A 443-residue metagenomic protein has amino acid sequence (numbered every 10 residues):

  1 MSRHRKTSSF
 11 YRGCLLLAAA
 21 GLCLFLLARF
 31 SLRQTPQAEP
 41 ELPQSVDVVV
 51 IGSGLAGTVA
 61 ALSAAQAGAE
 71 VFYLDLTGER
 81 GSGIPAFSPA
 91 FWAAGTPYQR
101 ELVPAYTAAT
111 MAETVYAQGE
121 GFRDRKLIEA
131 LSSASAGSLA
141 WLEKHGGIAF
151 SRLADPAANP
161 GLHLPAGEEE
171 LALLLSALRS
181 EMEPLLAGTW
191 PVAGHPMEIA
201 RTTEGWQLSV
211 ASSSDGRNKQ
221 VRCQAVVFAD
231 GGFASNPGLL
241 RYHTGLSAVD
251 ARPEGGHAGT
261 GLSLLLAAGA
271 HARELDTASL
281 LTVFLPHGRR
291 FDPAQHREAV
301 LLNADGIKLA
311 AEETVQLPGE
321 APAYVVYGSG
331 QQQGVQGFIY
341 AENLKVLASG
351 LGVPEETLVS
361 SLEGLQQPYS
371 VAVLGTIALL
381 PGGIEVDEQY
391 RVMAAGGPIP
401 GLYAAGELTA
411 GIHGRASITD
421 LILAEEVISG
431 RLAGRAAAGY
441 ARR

Functional and structural regions predicted by a protein language model:
S2-V48, Q66, I412, R442: Extreme N-terminal leader/targeting segments of oxidoreductases
Q44-V46, D215-A225, P398: Core beta-strand elements of the Rossmann-like FAD/NAD(P) dinucleotide-binding domain in flavoenzyme oxidoreductases
V48-Y73, A438: N-terminal Rossmann-like FAD-binding beta1-loop-alpha1 element of flavoenzymes
L76-W190, V300-E313, Q331: Conserved N-terminal/central alpha/beta ligand/cofactor-binding core
V192-G205: A conserved short coil-to-beta-strand element within the FAD-binding core of flavoproteins
E198, T357-A416: A glycine-rich dinucleotide-binding beta-alpha-beta segment and adjacent secondary-structure elements that constitute
Q220-V283, L423, S429-L432: Glycine-rich loop(s) and the adjacent beta-strand/alpha-helix scaffold that form part
L262-V359: An anion/pyrophosphate-binding glycine-rich loop and adjacent beta-alpha core in soluble alpha-beta enzymes
